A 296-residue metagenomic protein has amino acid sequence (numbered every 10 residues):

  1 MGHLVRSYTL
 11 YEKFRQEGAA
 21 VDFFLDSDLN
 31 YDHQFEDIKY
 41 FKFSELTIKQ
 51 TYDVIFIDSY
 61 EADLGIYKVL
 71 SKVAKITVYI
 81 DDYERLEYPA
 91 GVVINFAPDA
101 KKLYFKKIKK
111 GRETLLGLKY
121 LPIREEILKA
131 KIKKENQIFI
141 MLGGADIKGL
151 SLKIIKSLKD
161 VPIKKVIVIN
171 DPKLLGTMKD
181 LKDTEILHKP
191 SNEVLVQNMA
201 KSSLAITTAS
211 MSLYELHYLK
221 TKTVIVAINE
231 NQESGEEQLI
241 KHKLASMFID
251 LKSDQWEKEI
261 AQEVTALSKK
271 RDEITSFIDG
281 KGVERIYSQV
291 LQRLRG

Functional and structural regions predicted by a protein language model:
M1-K13, D26-K109: Active-site and donor-binding regions of nucleotide-sugar-utilizing enzymes
A20-S27, V166-D171: Short internal beta-strands
A90-K148: A nucleotide-sugar donor-handling region in carbohydrate enzymes
N136-K201: Donor-nucleotide binding loops and adjacent catalytic segments primarily of GT-B fold Leloir glycosyltransferases
T184-E185, A200-M211, T221-V224: Acidic donor-binding loop of glycosyltransferase active sites
L213-E257: Catalytic binding pocket for nucleotide-activated donors in carbohydrate/polymer assembly enzymes
S268-G280: A short, well-ordered alpha-helix in the C-terminal region of glycosyltransferases
D279-G296: C-terminal alpha-helical cap of glycosyltransferases
